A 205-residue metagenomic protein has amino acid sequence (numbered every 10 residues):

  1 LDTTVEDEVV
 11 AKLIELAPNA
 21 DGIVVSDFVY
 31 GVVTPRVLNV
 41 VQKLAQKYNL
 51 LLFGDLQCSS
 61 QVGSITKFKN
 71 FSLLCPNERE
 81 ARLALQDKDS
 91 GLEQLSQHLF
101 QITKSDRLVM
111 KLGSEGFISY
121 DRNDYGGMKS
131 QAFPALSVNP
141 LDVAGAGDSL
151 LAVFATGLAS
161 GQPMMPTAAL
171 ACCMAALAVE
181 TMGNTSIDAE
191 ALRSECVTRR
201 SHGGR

Functional and structural regions predicted by a protein language model:
L1, Y30-V32, S60-Q61, R82-L83: Short, small-residue-enriched loops and turns at beta-alpha junctions that line or gate enzyme active sites
L1-D7: Active-site mouth loops of central-metabolism enzymes
E8, K12, N19, R36-N70 (+1 more regions): Conserved phosphate-binding/catalytic region of the ribokinase-like
L16-V32: Short acidic, glycine-rich surface-loop motifs adjacent to enzyme active sites
N70-R79: Non-cysteine beta-strand/loop elements that form the S-adenosyl-L-methionine
